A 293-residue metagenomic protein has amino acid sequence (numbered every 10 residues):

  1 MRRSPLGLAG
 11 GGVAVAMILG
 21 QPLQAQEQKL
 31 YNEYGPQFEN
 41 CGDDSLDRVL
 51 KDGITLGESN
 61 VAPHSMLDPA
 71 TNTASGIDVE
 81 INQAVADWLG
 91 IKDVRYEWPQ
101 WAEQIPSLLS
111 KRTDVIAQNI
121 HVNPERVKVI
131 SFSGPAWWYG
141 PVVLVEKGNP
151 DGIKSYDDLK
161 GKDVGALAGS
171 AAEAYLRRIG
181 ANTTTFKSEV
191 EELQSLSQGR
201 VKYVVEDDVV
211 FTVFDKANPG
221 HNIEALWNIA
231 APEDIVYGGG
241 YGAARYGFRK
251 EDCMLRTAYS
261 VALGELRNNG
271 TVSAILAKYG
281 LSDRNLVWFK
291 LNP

Functional and structural regions predicted by a protein language model:
M1-G10: Bacterial N-terminal signal peptides that target proteins for export
Q26-N40, V79-W88, N149, D163 (+2 more regions): Extended ligand-binding regions for polar small-molecule ligands
Q28-N119, K128: Extracytoplasmic small-molecule ligand-binding "clamshell" domains of the periplasmic binding protein/Venus flytrap
N60-P63, N72-W88, I120-H121, Y139-Q194 (+1 more regions): Bilobed "Venus flytrap"/periplasmic-binding protein-like clamshell domains and structurally analogous long
Q83, V94-D158, E233-I235: Acidic, polar ligand-binding/catalytic clefts
V85, L108-L109, L159, L196-S197 (+1 more regions): Hydrophobic residues within well-ordered alpha-helices
N119-K128, R178, K202-G240: A ligand-binding cleft/hinge motif common to bilobed small-molecule-binding domains
W138-V145, K216-S260, D283-P293: Periplasmic-binding protein-like
